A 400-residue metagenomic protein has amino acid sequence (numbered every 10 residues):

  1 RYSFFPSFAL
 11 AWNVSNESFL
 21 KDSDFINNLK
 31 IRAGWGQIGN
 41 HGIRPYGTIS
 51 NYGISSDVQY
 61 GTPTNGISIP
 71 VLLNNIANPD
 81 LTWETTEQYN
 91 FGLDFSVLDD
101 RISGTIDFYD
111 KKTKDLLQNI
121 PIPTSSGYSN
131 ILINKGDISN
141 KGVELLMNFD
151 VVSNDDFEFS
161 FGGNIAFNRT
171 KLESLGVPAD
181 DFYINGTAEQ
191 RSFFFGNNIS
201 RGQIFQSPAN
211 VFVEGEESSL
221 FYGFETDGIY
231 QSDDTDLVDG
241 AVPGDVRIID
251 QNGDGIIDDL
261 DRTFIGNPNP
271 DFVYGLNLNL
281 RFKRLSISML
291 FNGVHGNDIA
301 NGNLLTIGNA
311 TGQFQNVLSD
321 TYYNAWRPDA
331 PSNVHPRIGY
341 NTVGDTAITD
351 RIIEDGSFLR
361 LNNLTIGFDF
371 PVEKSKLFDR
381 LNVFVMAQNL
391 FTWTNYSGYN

Functional and structural regions predicted by a protein language model:
R1, S15-E17, G36-G42, L98-D100 (+6 more regions): Structural signature of outer-membrane beta-barrel domains
R1, V14, N65-N74, I120-N130 (+4 more regions): Flexible, solvent-exposed coil segments and beta strand-coil junctions, predominantly the extracellular/periplasmic
P6-V14, L29-W35, Y89-V97, I102-D110 (+6 more regions): Membrane-embedded beta-strands that build the outer-membrane beta-barrel scaffold
K21-T85, S103, D107-I138: Solvent-exposed loop/turn elements at secondary-structure boundaries
D22-D24, Q37, H41-N51, L116-I120 (+4 more regions): Outer-membrane beta-barrel and related beta-rich outer-membrane complex signature in Gram-negative bacteria
V58-S103, I131-N154, I204, G215 (+1 more regions): Outer-membrane beta-barrel signature, preferentially recognizing the C-terminal barrel domain of Gram-negative
I133, D150-G266, Q388, N395-G398: Conserved small-residue
Q231-D233, A241, V294-N382, A387-Q388: Extracytoplasmic gating/loop element in the C-terminal half of outer-membrane beta-barrel translocons and assembly
